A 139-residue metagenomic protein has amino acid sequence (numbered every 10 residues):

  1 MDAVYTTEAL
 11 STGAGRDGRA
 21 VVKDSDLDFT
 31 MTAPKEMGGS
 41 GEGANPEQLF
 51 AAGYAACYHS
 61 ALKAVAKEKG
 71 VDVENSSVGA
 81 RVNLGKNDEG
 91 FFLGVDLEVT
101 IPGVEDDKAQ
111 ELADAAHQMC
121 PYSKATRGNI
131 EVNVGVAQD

Functional and structural regions predicted by a protein language model:
M1-A52, H59-D139: Extended beta-strand/beta-hairpin segments
